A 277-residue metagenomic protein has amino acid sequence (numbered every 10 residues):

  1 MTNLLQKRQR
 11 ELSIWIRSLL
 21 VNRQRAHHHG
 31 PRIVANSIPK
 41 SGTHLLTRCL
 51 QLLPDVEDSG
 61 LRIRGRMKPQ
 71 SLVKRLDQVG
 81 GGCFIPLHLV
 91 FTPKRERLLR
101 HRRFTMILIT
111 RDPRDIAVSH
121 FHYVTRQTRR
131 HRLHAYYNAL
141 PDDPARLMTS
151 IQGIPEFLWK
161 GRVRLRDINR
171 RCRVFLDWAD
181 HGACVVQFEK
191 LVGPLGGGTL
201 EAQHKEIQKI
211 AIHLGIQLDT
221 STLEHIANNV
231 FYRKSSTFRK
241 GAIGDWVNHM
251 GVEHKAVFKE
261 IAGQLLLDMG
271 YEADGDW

Functional and structural regions predicted by a protein language model:
M1-I33, R162, R171, L176-W178 (+1 more regions): PAPS-dependent sulfotransferases, especially Golgi type II membrane carbohydrate sulfotransferases
T2-V186, G193: PAPS-dependent sulfotransferase catalytic domain
